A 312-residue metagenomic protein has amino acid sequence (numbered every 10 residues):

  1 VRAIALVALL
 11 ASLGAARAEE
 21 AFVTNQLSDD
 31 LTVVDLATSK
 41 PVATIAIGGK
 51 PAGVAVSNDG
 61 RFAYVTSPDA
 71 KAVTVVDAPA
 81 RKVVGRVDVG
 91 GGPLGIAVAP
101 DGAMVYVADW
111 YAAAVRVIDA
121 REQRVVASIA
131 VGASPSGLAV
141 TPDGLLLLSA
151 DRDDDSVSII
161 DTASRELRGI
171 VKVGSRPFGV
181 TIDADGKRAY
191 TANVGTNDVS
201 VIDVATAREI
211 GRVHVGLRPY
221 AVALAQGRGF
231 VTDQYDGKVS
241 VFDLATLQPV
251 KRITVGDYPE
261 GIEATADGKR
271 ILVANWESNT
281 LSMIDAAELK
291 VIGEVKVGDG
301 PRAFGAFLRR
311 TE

Functional and structural regions predicted by a protein language model:
A3-S12: Bacterial N-terminal signal peptides
S12-E312: Predominantly soluble domains enriched in secretory-pathway, periplasmic, or organellar proteins
